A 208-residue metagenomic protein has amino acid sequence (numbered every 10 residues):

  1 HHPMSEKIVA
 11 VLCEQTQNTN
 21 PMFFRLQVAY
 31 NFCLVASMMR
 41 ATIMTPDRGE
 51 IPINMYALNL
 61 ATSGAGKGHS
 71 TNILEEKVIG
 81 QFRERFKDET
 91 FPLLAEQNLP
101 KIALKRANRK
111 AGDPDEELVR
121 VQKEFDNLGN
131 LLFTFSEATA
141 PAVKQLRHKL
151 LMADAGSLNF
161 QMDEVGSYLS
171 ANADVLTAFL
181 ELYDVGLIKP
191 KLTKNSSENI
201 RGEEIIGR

Functional and structural regions predicted by a protein language model:
H1-R208: Phosphate-handling catalytic cores of nucleic-acid transaction enzymes
